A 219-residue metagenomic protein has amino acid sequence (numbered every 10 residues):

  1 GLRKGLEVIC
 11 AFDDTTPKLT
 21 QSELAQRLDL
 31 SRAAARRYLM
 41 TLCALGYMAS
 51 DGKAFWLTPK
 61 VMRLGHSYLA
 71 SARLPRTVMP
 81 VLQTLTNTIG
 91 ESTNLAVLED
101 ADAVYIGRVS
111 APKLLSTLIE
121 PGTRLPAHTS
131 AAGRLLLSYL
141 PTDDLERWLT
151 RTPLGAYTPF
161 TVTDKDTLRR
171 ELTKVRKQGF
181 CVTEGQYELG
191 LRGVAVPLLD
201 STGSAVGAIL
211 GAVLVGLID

Functional and structural regions predicted by a protein language model:
G1-R76: N-terminal helix-turn-helix
T15-Q21, Q26, S92, S110-L115 (+6 more regions): Hydrophobic/basic alpha-helical segments enriched in Actinobacteria
R27, Y38, T77-T88, Y139 (+2 more regions): Amphipathic alpha-helical regulatory segments at dimerization interfaces that relay allosteric signals between sensory
G52, T93, R124, R170-E171 (+1 more regions): Short loop/turn microsegments at loop-to-beta-strand junctions
A54-T152: Amphipathic alpha-helical effector-binding/dimerization core of metabolite-sensing transcriptional regulators
T84-L85, T93-N94, G155-T161, K177-E184: Short helix-to-loop capping/linker segments positioned immediately adjacent to catalytic or ligand/cofactor-binding
D164-D219: Extended hydrophobic
